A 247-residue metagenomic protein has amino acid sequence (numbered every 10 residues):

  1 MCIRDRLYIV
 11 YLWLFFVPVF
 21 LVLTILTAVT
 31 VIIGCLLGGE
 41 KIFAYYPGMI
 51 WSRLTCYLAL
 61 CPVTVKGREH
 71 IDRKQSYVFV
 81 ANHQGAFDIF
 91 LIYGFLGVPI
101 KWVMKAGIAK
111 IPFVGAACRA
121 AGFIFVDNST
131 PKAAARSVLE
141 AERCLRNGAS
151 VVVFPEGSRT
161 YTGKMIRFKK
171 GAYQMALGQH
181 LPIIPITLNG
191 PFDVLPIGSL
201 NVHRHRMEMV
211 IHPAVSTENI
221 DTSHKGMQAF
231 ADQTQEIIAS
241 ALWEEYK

Functional and structural regions predicted by a protein language model:
M1-I3: Short, small-residue-biased leader/transition segments that mark boundaries at the very start of proteins
L7-L36: A hydrophobic membrane-anchoring feature enriched in long, contiguous, low-charge segments that mark signal-anchor
T27-M49, C56-A59, D72-P131: Catalytic core of membrane glycerolipid acyltransferases/transacylases, capturing the structured, soluble-facing
T55, I92, A117, R143 (+1 more regions): Hydrophobic/aromatic ligand-binding patch that stacks against planar heteroaromatic rings of cofactors or nucleotides
A59-K66, A134-A135, P191-D193: Short gly/ser/thr-rich secondary-structure transition/capping motifs
V65, F79, W102-V103, M209-I211: Generic preference for hydrophobic
A135-K247: Non-catalytic C-terminal accessory region of glycerolipid acyltransferases and related lyso-lipid remodeling enzymes
